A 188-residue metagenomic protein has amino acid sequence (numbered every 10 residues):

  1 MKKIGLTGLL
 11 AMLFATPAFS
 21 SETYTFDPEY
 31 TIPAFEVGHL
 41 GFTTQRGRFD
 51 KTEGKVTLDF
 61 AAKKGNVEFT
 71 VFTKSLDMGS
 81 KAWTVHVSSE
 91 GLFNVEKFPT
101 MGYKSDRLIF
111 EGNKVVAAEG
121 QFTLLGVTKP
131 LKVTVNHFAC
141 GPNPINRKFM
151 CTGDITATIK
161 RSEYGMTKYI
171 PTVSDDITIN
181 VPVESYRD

Functional and structural regions predicted by a protein language model:
M1-L6: Bacterial N-terminal signal peptides that target proteins for export
A11-M12: Repetitive helical segments and hydrophobic/amphipathic motifs
A15-P17: N-terminal signal peptide c-region/cleavage motif recognized by signal peptidases
S20-D188: Low-complexity, acidic/polar, glycine-enriched regions of mature
